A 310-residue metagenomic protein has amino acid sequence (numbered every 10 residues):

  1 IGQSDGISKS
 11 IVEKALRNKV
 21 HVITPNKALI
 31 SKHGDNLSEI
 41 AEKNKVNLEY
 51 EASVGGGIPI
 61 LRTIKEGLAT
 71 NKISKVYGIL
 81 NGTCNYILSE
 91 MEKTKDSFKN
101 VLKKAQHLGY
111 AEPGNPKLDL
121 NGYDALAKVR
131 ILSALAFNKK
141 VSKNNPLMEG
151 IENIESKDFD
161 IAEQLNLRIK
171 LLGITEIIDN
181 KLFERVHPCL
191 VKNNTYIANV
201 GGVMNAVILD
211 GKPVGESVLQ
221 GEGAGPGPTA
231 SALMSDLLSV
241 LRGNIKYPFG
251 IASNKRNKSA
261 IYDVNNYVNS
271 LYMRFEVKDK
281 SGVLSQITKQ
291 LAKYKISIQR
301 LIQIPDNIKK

Functional and structural regions predicted by a protein language model:
Q3-N18, K27-E66: Rossmann-fold NAD(P)-binding glycine/threonine-rich loop
E13, S38, L61-K65, N85-S89 (+6 more regions): Predominant activation on well-ordered alpha-helical scaffold segments within soluble catalytic domains
H21, N47, A111, R168 (+1 more regions): Residue-level detector of anion-binding/catalytic polar loops
V22-P25, L48-A52, K75-G78, L171 (+1 more regions): General beta-strand structural signal in soluble alpha/beta enzymes
E42-K45, E49-D124, I131: Rossmann-like NAD(P)H-binding beta-loop-alpha module
V101-N199, M204-A206, G225: Substrate-binding/catalytic subdomain of NAD(P)-dependent oxidoreductase enzymes
I151, G215-S217, G221-G227: Glycine-rich phosphate/pyrophosphate-binding beta-alpha loops
A232, L237-K310: A conserved regulatory-domain signal marking ACT and ACT-like small-molecule sensing domains and adjacent regulatory
